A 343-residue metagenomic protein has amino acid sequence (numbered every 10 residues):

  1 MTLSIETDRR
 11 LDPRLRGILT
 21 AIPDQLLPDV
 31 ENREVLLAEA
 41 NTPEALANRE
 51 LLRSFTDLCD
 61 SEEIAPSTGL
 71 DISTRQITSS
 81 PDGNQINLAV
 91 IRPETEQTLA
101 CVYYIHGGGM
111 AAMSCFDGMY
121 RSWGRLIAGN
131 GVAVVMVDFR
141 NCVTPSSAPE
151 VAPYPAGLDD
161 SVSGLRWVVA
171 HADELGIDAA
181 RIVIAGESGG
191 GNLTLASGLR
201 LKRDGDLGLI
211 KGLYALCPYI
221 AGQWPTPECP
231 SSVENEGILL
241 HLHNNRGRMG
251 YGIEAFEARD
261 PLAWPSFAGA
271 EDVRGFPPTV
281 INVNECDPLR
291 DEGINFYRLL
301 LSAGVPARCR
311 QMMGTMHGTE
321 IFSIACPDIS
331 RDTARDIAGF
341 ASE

Functional and structural regions predicted by a protein language model:
T2-L46, C59-E343: Alpha/beta-hydrolase superfamily serine-hydrolase fold, recognizing
